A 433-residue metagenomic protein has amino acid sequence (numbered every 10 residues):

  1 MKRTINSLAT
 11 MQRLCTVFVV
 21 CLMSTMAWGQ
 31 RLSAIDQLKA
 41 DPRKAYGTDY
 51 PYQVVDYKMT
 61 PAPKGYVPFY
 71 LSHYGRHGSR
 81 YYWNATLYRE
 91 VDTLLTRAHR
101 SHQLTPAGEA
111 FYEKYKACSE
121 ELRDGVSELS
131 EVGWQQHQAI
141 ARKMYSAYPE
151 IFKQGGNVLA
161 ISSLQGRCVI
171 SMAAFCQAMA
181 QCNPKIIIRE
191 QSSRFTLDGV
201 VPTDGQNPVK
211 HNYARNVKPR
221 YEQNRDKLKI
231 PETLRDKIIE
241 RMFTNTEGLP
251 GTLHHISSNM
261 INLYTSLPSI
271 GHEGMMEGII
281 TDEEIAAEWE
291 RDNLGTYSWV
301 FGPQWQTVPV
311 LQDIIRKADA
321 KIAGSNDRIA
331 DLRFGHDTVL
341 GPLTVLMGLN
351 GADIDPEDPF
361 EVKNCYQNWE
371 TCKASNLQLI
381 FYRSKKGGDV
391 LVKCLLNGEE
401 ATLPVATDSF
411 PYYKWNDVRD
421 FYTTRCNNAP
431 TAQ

Functional and structural regions predicted by a protein language model:
M1-R31: Bacterial Sec-dependent N-terminal signal peptides
Q30-L159, S163-D331, G335-Q433: Signature for phosphate-centric chemistry
